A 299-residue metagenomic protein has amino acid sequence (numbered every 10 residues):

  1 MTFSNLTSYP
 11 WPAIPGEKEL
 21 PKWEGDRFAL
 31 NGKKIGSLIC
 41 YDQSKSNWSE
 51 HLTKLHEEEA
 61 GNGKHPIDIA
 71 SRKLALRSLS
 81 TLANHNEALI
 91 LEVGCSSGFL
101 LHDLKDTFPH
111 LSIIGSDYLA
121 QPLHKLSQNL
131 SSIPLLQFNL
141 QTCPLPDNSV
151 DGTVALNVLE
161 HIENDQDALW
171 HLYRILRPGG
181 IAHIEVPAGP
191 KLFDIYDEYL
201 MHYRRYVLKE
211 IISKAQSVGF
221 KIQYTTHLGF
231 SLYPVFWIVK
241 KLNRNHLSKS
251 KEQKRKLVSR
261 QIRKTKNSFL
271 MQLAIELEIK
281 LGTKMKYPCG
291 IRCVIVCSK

Functional and structural regions predicted by a protein language model:
M1-P146, G152-L156, L169, P288-C293: Conserved N-terminal segment of class I S-adenosyl-L-methionine
T2-A29, A60, L232-K299: A C-terminal cap/extension of S-adenosyl-L-methionine-dependent methyltransferases that defines the acceptor-substrate
N157-H161: A short His-aromatic
I162-Q166, V186: A structural helix-start
Q166-I181: A short glycine-rich, Lys/Arg-flanked "PGG" loop and its adjoining helix->strand segment in the class I
A182-R204, L208-S213: Short, glycine-/aromatic-enriched active-site segment of Class I SAM-dependent methyltransferases
F220-F230: Conserved S-adenosyl-L-methionine
